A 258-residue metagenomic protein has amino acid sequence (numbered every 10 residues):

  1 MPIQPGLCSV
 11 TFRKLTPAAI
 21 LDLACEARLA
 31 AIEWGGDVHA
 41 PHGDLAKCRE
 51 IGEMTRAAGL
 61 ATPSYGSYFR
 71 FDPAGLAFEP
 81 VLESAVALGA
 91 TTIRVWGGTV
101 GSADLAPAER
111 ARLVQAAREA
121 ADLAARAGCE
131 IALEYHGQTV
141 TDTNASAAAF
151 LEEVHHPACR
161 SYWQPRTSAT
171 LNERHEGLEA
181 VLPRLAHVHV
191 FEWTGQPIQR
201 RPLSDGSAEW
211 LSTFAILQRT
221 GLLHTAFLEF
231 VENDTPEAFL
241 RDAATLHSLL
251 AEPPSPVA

Functional and structural regions predicted by a protein language model:
M1-T92, H156, P183, A244-A258: N-terminal pre-domain/capping segments
I3-P5, A31-W34, Y65, E119-S207 (+1 more regions): Acidic/histidine-rich catalytic cores of soluble enzymes
V10-P17, G35-K47, Y68-L76, V100-L105 (+4 more regions): Acidic-and-aromatic substrate-binding clefts and catalytic sites of carbohydrate-active enzymes
A18-C25, M54-A57, A61, R70-S161 (+2 more regions): Active-site acidic/histidine proton-transfer and metal-coordination neighborhood in alpha/beta enzyme cores
I20-D22, A46-R49, F78-P80, P107-A111 (+4 more regions): Short, glycine/charged-enriched secondary-structure capping and boundary segments
E209-L223: Short glycine/proline-rich, acidic loop/turn segments that cap or connect secondary-structure elements
H224, T235-A243: Short glycine/proline-enriched turn or capping motifs at secondary-structure junctions
T225-F230: Short acidic/histidine-rich active-site segments
